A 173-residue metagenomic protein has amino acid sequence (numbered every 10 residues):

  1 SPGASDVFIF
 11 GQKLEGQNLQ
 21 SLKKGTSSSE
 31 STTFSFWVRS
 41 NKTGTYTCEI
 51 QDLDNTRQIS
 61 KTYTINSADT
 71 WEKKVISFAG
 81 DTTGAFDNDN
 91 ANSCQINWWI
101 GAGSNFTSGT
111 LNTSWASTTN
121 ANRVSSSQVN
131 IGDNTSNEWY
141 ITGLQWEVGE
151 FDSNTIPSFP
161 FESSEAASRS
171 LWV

Functional and structural regions predicted by a protein language model:
S1-V173: Extracellular and organelle-lumenal recognition/adhesion modules and their flexible linkers in secreted
